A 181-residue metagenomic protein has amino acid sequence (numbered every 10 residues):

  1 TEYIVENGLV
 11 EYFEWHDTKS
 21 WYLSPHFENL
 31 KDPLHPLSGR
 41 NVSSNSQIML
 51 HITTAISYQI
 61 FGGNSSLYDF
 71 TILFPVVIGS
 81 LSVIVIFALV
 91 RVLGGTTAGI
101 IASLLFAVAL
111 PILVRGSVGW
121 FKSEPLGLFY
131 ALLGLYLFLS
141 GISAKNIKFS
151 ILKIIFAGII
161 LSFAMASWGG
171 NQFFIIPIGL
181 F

Functional and structural regions predicted by a protein language model:
V5-L9, S57-F61, L81, A88: Sec/Tat-exported extracytoplasmic proteins
L9-H26, V42-T53: Extracytoplasmic catalytic/substrate-binding loops of multi-pass membrane glycan-assembly enzymes
E11-T18, G62-D69, S162: Surface-exposed patches in mature extracellular/periplasmic domains of secreted proteins
T18-N29, L73-V92, T97-F181: Membrane-embedded helix bundles of polyisoprenyl
E28-K31, G39: Sequence context of c-type cytochrome heme-c attachment sites
H35-I52, G62-I84, S117-P125: Loop-to-helix entry region of an early transmembrane alpha helix in multi-pass inner-membrane enzymes
T54-Y58, L139: Amphipathic, well-packed alpha-helical segments that form the structural scaffold of globular domains
